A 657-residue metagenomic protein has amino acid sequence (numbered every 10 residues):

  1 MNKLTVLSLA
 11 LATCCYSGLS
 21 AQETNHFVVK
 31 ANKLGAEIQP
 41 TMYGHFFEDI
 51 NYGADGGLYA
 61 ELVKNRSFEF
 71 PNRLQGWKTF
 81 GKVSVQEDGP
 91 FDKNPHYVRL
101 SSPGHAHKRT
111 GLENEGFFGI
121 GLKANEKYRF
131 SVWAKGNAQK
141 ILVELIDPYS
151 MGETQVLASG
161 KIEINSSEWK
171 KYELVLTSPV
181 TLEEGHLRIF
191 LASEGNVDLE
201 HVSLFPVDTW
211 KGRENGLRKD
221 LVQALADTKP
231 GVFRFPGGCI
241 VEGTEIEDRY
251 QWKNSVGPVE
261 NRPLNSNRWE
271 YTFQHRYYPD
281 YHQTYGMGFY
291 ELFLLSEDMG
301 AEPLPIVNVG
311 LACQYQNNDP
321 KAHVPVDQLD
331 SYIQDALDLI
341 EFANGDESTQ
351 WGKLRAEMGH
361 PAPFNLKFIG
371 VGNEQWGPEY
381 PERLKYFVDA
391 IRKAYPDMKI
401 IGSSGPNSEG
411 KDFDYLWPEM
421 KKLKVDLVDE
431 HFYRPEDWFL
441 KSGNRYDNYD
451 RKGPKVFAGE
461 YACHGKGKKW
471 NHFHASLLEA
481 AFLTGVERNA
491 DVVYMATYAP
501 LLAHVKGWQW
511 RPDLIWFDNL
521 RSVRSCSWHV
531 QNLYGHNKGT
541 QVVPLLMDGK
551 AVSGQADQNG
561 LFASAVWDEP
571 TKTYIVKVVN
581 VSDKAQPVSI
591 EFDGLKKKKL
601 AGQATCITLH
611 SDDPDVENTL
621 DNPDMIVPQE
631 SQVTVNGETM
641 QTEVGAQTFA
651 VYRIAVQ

Functional and structural regions predicted by a protein language model:
M1-T24: Bacterial Sec-dependent N-terminal signal peptides
Q22-T284, E302-L304, N317-D330, L337 (+9 more regions): Extracellular and organelle-lumenal recognition/adhesion modules and their flexible linkers in secreted
Y43, F47, F233-F235, P303-P305 (+5 more regions): Hydrophobic faces of well-ordered beta-strands that scaffold small-molecule active sites in alpha/beta enzyme cores
H45, V132, K229, S296 (+7 more regions): Conserved, mostly hydrophobic/aromatic
F68, A124-E126, Q541-V581: Surface beta-strand/loop "capping" patches
A192, P236-C239, V309, Q314 (+2 more regions): Active-site groove signature of glycoside hydrolases
D389-A390, P396-K399, W417-M420, D426-N537 (+3 more regions): Catalytic-core region of carbohydrate-active enzymes that cleave or remodel glycosidic bonds
G554, V581-Q657: C-terminal beta-sandwich/jelly-roll accessory domains of carbohydrate-active enzymes
